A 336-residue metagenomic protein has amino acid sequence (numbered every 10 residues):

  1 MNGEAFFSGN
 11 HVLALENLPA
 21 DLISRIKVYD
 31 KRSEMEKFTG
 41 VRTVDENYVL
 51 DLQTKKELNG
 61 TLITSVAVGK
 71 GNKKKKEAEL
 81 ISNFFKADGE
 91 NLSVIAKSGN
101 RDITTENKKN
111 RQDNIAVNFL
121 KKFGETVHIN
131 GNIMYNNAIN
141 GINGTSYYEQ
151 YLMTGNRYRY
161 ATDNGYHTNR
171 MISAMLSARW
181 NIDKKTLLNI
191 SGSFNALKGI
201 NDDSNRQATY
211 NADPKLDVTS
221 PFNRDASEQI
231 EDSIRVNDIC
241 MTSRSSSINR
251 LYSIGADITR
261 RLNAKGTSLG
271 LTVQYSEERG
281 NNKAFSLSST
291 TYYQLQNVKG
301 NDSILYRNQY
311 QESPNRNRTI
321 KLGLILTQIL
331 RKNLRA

Functional and structural regions predicted by a protein language model:
M1-G3: Short strand-turn-strand beta-turns centered on an Asx-Gly dipeptide
A5-R32, N91: Short acidic/polar hinge/loop motifs at secondary-structure boundaries that mediate gating or recognition
G9-H11, R32-A78, D88-A336: Primarily recognizes Gram-negative and organellar outer-membrane beta-barrels
